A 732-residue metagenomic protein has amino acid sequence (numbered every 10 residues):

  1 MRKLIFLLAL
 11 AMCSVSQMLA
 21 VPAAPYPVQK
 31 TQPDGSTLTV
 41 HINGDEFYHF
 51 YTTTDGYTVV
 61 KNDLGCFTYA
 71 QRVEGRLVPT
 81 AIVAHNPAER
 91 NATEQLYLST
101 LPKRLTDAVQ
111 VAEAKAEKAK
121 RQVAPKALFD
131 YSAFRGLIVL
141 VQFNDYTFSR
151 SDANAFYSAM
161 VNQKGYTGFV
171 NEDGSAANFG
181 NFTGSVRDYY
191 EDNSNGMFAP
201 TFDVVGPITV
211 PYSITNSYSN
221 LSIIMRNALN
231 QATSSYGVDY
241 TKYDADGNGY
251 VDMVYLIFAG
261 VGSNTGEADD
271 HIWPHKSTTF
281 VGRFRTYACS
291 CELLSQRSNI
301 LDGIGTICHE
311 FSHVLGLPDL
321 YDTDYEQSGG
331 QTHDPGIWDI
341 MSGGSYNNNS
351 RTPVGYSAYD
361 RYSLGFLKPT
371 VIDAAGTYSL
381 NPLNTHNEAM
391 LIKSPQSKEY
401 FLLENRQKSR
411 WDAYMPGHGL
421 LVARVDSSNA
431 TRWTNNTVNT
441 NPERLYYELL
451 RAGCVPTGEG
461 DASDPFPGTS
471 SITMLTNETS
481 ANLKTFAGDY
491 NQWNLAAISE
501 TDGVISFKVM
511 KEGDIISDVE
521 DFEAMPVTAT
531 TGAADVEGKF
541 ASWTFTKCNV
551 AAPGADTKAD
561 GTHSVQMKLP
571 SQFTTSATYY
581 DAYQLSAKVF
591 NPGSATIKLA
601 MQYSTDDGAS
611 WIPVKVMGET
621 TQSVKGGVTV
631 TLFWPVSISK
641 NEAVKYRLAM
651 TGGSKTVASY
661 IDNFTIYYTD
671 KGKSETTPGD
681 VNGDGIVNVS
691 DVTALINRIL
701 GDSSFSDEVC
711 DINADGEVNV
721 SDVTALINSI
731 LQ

Functional and structural regions predicted by a protein language model:
K30-T31, A84-F311, Y325-E326, G376-S379 (+2 more regions): Zn2+-dependent metallopeptidase catalytic core
R150, Y166-N181, D188, D192 (+4 more regions): Non-catalytic C-terminal accessory/binding modules of secreted extracellular proteins
I515, M525-T562: Extracellular glycan-recognition surfaces and repeat-rich motifs
D560-S586, V630-L632: Short beta-strands within extracellular/lumenal beta-sheet-rich domains
Q602-T605: Conserved Ser/Thr-centered positions that define the repeating blades of beta-propeller domains
S610-K640: Extracellular carbohydrate recognition and processing domains and analogous Trp-centered ligand-binding platforms
G652-T669: Extracellular carbohydrate recognition
K671-Q732: Cellulosome-associated attachment modules in secreted, modular CAZymes
